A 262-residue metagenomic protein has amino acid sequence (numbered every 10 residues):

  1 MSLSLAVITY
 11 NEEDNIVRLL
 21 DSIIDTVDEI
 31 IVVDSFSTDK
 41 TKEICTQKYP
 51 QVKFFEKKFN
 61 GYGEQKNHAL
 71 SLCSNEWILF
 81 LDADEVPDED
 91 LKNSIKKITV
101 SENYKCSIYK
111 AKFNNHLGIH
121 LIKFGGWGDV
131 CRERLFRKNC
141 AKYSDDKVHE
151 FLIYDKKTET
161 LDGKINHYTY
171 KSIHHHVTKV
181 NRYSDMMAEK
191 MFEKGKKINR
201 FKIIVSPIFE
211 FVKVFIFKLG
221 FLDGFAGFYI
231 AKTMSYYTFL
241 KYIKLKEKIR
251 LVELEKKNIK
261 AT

Functional and structural regions predicted by a protein language model:
S2-S4, E29: Cell-envelope/extracellular polymer assembly enzymes that use nucleotide-activated donors
L3, V52-K53, C106: Short, conserved active-site loop motifs that form the nucleotide-linked donor/cofactor pocket
A6-T26: Short, well-formed alpha-helical segments that are part of the catalytic scaffolds of diverse glycosyltransferases
N15-V17, D39-K48, D90-L91: Acidic helix N-cap motif at the loop->helix transition within catalytic regions of sugar-transfer enzymes
S22, T26, D34-E43, F59 (+2 more regions): A conserved acidic beta->alpha catalytic loop
D28, K42-L72: Conserved donor nucleotide-binding strand/loop of the catalytic core
G63-L70, W77, L81, D88-L251 (+1 more regions): Catalytic-site signature of metal-activated, phosphate-bearing donor transferases, centered on the GT-A/GT-A-like
